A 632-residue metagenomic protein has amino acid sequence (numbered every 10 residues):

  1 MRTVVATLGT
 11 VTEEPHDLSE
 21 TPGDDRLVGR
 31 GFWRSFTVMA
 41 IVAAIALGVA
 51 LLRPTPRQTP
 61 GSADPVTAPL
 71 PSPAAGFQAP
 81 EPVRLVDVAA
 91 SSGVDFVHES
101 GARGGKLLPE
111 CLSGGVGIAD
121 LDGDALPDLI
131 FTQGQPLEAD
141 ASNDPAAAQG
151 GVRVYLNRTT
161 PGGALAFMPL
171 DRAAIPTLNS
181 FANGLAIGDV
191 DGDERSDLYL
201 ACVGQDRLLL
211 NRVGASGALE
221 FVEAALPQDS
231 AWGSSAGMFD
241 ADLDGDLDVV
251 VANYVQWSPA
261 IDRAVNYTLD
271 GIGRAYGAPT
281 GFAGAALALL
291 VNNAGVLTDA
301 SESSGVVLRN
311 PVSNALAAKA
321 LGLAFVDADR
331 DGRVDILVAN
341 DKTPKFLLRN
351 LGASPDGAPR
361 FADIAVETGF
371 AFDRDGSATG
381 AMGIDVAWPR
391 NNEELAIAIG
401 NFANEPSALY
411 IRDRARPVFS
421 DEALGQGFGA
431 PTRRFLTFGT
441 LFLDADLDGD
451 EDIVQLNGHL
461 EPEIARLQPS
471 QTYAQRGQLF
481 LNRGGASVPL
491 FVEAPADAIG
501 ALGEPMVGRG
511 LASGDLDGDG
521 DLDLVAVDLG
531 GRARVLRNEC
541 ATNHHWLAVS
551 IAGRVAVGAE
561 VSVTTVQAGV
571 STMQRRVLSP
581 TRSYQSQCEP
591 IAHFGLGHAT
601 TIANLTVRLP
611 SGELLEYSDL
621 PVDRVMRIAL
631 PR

Functional and structural regions predicted by a protein language model:
V11-V38, A44-R57, P71, F77 (+9 more regions): Gly/Ser/Thr/Pro-enriched helix-cap/hinge segments flanking short amphipathic alpha-helices
P54-V66, F77-G104, G163-L178, S216-D229 (+6 more regions): Sequence/structural signature of beta-propeller blade repeats across diverse families
Q78-V86, L137-L170, Q205-A224, R263-A275 (+6 more regions): Beta-propeller blade repeat segments, especially FG-GAP/WD-type strand-to-loop junctions in 6- to 7-bladed propeller
L85, L126-Q133, R195-C202, V249-N253 (+6 more regions): Hydrophobic beta-strand segments that make up the repeating blades of beta-propeller and related beta-repeat
V94-G115, A173-I187, A225-M238, F282-A283 (+8 more regions): Repeat-based blade/solenoid architectures
S113-G123, F181-S196, L208-N211, W232-L243 (+8 more regions): Beta-propeller blade termini
D171-A186, A201-A241, V251-T280, G284-A285 (+1 more regions): Asp-box/WD-like beta-propeller blade repeats and closely related beta-sheet repeat scaffolds
S301-R483, A498-A512: Beta-propeller domains
